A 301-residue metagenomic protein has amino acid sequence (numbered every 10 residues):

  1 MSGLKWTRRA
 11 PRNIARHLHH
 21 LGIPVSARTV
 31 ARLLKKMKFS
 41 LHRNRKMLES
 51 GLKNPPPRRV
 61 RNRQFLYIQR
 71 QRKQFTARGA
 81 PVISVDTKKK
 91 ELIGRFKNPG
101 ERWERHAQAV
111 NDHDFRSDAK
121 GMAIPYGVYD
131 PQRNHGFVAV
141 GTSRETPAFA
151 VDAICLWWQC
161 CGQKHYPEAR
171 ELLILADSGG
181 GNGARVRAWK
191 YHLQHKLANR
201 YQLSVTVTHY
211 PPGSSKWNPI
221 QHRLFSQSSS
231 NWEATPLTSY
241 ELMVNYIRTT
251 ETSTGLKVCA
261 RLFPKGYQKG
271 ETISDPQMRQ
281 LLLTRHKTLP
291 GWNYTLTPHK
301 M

Functional and structural regions predicted by a protein language model:
M1-V25: A short, amphipathic alpha-helix used for macromolecular contacts
R8-R9, I83-S84, E171-S178, V207-P212 (+1 more regions): Extended hydrophobic secondary-structure segments that form protein cores and membrane-embedded regions
N13, P24, R28-A109: Charge-mixed, compositionally biased segments that are often intrinsically disordered regulatory tracts
I14, D86, N134, D177 (+1 more regions): Short, conserved catalytic/metal-binding motifs centered on acidic residues
Q108-L175, G179-G180: Electropositive, glycine- and tryptophan-enriched low-complexity nucleic-acid-binding patches
D177-W189, P211-W217: Acidic, metal-coordinating catalytic cores used for nucleic-acid/nucleotide bond scission and strand-transfer chemistry
V207-S229: RNase H-like two-metal-ion nuclease catalytic core shared by retroviral integrases and related mobile-element nucleases
A234-M301: C-terminal accessory extensions appended to soluble enzyme cores
